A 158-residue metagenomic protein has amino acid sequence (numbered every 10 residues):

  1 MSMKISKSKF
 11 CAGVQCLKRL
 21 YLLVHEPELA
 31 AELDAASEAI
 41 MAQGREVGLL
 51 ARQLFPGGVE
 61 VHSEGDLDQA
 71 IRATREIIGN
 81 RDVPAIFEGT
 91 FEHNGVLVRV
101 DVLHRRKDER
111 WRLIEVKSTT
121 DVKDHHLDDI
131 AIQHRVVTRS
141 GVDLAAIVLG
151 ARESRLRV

Functional and structural regions predicted by a protein language model:
M1-D108: Metal-dependent nuclease catalytic cores that hydrolyze phosphodiester bonds in DNA/RNA, characterized by
F91-V158: Nucleic-acid nuclease catalytic cores
